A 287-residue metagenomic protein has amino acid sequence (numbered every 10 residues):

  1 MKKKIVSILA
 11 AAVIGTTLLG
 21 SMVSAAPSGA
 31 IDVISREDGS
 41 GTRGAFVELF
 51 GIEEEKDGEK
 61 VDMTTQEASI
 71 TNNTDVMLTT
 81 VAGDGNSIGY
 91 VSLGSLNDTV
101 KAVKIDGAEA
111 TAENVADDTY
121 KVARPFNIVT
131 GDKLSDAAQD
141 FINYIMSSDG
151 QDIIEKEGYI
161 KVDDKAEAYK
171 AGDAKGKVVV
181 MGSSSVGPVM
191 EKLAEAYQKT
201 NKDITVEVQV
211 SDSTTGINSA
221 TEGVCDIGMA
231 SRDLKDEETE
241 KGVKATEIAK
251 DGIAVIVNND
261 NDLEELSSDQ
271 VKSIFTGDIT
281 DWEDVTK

Functional and structural regions predicted by a protein language model:
M1-A25: Sec-dependent N-terminal signal peptides of Gram-positive bacterial secreted proteins and lipoproteins
L18-K287: Exported/periplasmic ABC-transporter solute-binding proteins
